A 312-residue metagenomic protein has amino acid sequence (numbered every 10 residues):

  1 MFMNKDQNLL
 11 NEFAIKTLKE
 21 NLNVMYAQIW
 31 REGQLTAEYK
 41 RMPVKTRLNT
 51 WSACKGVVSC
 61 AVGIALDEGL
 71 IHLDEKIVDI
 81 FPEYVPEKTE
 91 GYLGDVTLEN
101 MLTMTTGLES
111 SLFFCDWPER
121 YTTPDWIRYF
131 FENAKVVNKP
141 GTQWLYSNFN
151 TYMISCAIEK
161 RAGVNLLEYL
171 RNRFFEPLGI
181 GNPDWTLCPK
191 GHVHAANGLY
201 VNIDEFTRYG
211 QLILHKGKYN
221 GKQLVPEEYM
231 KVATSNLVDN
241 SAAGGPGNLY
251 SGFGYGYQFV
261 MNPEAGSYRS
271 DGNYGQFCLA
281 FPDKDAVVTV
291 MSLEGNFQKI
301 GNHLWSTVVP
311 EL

Functional and structural regions predicted by a protein language model:
N4-K5, E12-I15, E20, R47-C54 (+1 more regions): Active-site-proximal loop and beta-strand segments within enzyme catalytic domains
E12-V44, L73, L279, D285-T289: A short, well-structured edge-of-sheet supersecondary motif
G33, W51-L70, M101, F131 (+3 more regions): Alpha-helical scaffold elements that line and support the substrate/ligand-binding pocket of soluble hydrolases
K40, F114-L199: Catalytic-site signature segments of enzymes, centered on catalytic residues
L70-T106, A162-N197, V201: Active-site helix/loop module of the DD-peptidase/beta-lactamase fold, centered on the serine-lysine SxxK catalytic
N197-K218, Q276-S292: Active-site-proximal alpha-helical segments within enzyme catalytic domains
T234-V287: Active-site Gly/Thr loop motif
S270-L312: Structured C-terminal helix/loop/strand segments within mature extracytoplasmic catalytic/sensor domains
